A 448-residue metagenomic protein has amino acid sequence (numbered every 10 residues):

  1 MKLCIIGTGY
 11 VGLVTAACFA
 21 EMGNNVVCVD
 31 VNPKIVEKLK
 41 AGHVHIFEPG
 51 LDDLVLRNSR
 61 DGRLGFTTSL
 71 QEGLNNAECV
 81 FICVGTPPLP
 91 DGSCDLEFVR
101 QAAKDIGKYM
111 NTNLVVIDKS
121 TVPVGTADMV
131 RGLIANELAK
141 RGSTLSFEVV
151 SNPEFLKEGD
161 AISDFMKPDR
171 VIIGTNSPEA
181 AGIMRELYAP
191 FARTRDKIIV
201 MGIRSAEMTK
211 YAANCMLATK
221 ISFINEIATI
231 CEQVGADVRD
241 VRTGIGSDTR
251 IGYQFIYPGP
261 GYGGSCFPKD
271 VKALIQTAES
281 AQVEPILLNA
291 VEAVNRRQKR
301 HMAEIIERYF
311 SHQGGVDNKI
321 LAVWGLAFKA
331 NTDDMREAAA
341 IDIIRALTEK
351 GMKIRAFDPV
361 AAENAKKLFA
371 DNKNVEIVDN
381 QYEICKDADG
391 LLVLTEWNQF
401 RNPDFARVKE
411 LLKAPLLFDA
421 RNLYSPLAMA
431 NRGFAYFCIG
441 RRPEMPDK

Functional and structural regions predicted by a protein language model:
M1-K448: Structural/interface elements that position substrates and couple domains in central-metabolism enzymes
